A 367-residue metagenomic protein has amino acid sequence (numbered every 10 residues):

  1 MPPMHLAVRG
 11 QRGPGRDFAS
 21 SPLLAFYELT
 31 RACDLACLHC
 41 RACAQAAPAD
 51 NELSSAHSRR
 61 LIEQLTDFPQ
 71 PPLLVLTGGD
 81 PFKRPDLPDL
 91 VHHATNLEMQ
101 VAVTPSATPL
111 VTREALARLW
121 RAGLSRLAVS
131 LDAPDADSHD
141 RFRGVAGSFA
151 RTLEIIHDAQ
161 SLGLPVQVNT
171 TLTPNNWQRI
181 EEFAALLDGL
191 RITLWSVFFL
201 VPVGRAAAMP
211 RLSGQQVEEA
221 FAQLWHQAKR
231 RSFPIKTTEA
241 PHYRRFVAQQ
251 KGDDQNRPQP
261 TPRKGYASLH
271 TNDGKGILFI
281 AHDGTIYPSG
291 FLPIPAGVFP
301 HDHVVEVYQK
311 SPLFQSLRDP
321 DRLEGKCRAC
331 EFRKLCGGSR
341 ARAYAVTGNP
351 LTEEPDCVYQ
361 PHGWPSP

Functional and structural regions predicted by a protein language model:
M1, L6, P48, L53 (+5 more regions): Radical SAM enzyme [4Fe-4S]-AdoMet core and its adjacent flexible, acidic and glycine-rich loops/tails across
M1-S125: Conserved alpha-helical substructure of the radical SAM core
Y27, C43, T77, S130 (+3 more regions): Conserved residues at the C-terminal ends of beta-strands
A36, Q70, G123, R191-T193 (+2 more regions): Short loop/turn motifs at secondary-structure junctions
S55, R59, R84, L110-R113 (+4 more regions): Structural motif corresponding to alpha-helix initiation and N-cap regions
A240-P365: Accessory C-terminal segments flanking Radical SAM cores
